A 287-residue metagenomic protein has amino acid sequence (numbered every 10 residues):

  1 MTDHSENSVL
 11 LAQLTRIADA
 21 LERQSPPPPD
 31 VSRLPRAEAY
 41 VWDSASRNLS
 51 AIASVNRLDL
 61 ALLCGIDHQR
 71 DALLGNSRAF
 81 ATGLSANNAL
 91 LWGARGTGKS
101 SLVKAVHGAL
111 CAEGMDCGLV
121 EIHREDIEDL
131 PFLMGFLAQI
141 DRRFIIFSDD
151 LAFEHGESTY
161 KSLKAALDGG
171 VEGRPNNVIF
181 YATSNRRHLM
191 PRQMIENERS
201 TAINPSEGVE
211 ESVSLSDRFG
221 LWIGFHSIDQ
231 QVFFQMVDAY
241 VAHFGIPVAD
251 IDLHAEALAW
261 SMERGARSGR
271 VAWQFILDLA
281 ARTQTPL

Functional and structural regions predicted by a protein language model:
T2-A51: Interdomain "pre-motor" coupling segment immediately N-terminal to P-loop NTPase/helicase cores
H4, S8-V9, N48-A72: Dynamic helix-loop-helix/coil hinge segments at AAA+ ATPase domain boundaries and subdomain interfaces
P27, H226-L287: C-terminal alpha-helical "lid" subdomain
I52-S54, R78-A86: Phosphate-binding P-loop
G83-A105: Walker A/P-loop nucleotide-binding motif
A109-F144, L151-G156: AAA+/P-loop NTPase substrate/partner-engagement loops
C111, Q139, H155-A202: Conserved catalytic/switch belt of AAA+ P-loop NTPases
S184, S200-V213, G220-V232: Conserved AAA+ ATPase "SRH/arginine-finger" region at the nucleotide-binding site
